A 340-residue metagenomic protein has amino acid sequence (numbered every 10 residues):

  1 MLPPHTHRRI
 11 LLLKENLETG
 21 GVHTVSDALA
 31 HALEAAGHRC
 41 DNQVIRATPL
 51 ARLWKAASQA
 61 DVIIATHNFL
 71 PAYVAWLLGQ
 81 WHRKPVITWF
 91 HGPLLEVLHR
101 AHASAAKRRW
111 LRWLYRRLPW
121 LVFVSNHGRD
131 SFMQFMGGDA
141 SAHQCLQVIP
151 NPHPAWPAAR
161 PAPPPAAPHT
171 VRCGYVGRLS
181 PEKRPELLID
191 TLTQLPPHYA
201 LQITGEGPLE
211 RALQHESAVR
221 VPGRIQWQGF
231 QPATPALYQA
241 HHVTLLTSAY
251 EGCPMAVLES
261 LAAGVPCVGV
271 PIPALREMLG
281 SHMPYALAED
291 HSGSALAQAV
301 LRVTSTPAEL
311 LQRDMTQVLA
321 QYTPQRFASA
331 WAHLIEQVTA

Functional and structural regions predicted by a protein language model:
H23-A28, V171, Y175-Q194, P208-R211: A conserved mid-protein helix/loop that constitutes part of the nucleotide-sugar donor-binding site
A65-P71, F90-G92: Short His-centered aromatic/hydrophobic patch
S104-L121: Membrane-proximal helix-turn-helix segments that form the acceptor-binding/catalytic region of lipid-linked
R116-Q144, A155: A short, active-site helix/loop in glycosyltransferases that binds the activated sugar's phosphate group
Q214-G229: Nucleotide-activated donor-binding/catalytic signature segment of Leloir-type glycosyltransferases, i.e., the conserved
F230, A249: Aromatic "clamp/platform" in nucleotide-sugar-dependent glycosyltransferases that forms part of the donor/acceptor
P266-G269: Short hydrophobic beta-strand element within catalytic cores of glycosyltransferases and related nucleotide-activated
S281-G293, R302-P307: Conserved acidic donor-binding segment of nucleotide-sugar-dependent glycosyltransferases
